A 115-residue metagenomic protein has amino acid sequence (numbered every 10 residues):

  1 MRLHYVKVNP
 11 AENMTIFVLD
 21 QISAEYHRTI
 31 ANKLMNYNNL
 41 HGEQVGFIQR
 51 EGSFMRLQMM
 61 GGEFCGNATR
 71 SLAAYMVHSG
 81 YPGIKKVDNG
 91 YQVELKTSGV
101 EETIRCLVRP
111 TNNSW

Functional and structural regions predicted by a protein language model:
M1-N113: A glycine-rich beta-to-alpha transition motif near the start of alpha/beta enzyme domains, typified by
